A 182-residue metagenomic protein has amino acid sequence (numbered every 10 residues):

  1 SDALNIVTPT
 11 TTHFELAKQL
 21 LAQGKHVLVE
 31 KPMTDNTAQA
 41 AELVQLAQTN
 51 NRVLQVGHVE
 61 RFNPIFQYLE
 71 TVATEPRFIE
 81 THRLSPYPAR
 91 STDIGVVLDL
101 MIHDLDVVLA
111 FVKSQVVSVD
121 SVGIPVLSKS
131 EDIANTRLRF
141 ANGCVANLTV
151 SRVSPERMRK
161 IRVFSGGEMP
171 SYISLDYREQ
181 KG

Functional and structural regions predicted by a protein language model:
S1-V44: Beta-loop-alpha module in the N-terminal Rossmann-like domain of NAD(P)-dependent dehydrogenases, especially those
T11, T34-S91: A contiguous active-site-proximal alpha/beta segment in oxidoreductase catalytic domains
Q23-K25, N50-V53, C144: A short helix->loop->beta-strand "cap" motif at the edges of active sites that frequently abuts
V29, L54-V56, L175: Hydrophobic residues in well-ordered beta-strands that form the structural core
F62-E80, L98-I124, R137-C144: Oxidoreductase and adenylate-handling cofactor-binding alpha/beta cores
S91-L98, G123-L127, V153-S154: Glycine-rich "substrate-gating" loop/helix at the edge of Rossmann-like oxidoreductase active sites
V126, C144-G182: NAD(P)-dinucleotide binding in Rossmann-like oxidoreductases
K129-A134, F140: A short, glycine/Asx- and small/polar-enriched loop/turn that sits immediately N-terminal to a beta-strand
